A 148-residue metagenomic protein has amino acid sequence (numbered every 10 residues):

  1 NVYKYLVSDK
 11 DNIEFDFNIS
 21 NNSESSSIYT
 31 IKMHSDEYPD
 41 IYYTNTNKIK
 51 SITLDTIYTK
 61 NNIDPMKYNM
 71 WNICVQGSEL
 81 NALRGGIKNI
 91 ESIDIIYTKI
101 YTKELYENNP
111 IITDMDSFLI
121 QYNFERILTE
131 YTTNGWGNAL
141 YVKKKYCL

Functional and structural regions predicted by a protein language model:
N1-L148: Phosphate/nucleotide-binding beta-alpha loop and adjacent structural elements of enzyme active sites
